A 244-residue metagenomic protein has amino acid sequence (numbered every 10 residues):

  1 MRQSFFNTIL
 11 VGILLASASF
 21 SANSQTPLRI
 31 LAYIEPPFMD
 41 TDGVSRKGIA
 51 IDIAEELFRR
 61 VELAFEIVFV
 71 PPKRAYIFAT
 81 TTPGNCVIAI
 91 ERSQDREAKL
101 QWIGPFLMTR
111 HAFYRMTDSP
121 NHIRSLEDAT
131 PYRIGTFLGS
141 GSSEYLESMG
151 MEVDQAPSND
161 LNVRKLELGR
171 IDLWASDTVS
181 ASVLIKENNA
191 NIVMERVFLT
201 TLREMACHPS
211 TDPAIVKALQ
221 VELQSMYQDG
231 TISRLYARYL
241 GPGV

Functional and structural regions predicted by a protein language model:
M1-I9: Bacterial N-terminal signal peptides that target proteins for export
A16-S21: N-terminal signal peptide c-region/cleavage motif recognized by signal peptidases
S24-R92, A98-K99, T136, Y239: Extracytoplasmic small-molecule ligand-binding "clamshell" domains of the periplasmic binding protein/Venus flytrap
A32-I34, T109-A112, K186-Q224, G243-V244: Periplasmic-binding protein-like
P36, V44-E56, M116-G150, Q155-P157 (+2 more regions): Bilobed "Venus flytrap"/periplasmic-binding protein-like clamshell domains and structurally analogous long
G48-R60, S140, M205-G243: Extended ligand-binding regions for polar small-molecule ligands
E55, I67-D128, G139, I192-F198: Acidic, polar ligand-binding/catalytic clefts
F69, K73-N85, Q101, D128 (+4 more regions): Short helices/loops that flank or line small-molecule/ion binding pockets
